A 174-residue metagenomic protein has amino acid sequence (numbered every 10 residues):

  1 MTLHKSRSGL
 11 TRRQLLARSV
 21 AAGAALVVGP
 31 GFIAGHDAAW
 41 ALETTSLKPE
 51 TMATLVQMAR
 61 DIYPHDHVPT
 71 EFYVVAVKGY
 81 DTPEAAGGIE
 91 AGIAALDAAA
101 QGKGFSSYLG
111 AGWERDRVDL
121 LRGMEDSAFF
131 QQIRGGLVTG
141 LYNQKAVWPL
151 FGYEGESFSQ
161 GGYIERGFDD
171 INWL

Functional and structural regions predicted by a protein language model:
M1-L10: N-terminal secretory signal peptides
K5, T45-P49, A86, G123: A generic helix-loop boundary/linker signal
S6, E43, G104-S107: Residues marking the start of alpha-helices
G9-L10, L15, E114, Q131: Short alpha-helical segments used as structural interaction elements across diverse proteins
G9-L10, Q14, V27-Y63: C-terminal segment of N-terminal export signals and the immediately downstream linker at the start of the mature
S19-A24: Sec-dependent signal peptide hydrophobic core
A53-Q57, E71-L174: Mature-region segments of soluble proteins
H65-E71: Post-signal-peptide N-terminal segment of Sec-exported extracytoplasmic proteins
